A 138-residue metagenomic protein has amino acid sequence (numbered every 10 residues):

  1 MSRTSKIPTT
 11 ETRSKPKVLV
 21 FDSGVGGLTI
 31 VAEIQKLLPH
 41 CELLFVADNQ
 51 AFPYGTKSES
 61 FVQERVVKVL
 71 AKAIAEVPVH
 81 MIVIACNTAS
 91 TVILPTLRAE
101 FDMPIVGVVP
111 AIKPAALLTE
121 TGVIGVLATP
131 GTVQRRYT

Functional and structural regions predicted by a protein language model:
S2-T138: Non-catalytic structural scaffold of enzyme domains
